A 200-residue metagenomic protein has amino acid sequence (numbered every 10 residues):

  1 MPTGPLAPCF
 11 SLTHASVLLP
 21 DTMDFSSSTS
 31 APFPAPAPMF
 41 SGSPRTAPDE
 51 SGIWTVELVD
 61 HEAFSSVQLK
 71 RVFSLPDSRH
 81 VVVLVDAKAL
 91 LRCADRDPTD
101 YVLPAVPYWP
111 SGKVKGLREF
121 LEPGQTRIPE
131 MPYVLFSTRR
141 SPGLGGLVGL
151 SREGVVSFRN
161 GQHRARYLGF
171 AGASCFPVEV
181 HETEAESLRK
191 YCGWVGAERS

Functional and structural regions predicted by a protein language model:
P2, T13-A15, D24-G52, E57 (+3 more regions): Short alpha-helix boundary/capping and kink motifs at helix termini
T3-P8: Extreme N-terminal basic, low-complexity initiation segments that serve as generic localization/processing leaders
S65: Structured alpha/beta or helical-core interaction and ligand-binding surfaces enriched in interleaved
L90, S141, H163-A165, T183-E186: Short, solvent-exposed loop/turn segments at secondary-structure junctions
Q162-S174: Short active-site loop/helix that positions an aromatic residue
F176-E184: ADP-ribosyltransferase catalytic core
A185-S200: Amphipathic, charge-rich alpha-helical segments that serve as recognition/docking helices
